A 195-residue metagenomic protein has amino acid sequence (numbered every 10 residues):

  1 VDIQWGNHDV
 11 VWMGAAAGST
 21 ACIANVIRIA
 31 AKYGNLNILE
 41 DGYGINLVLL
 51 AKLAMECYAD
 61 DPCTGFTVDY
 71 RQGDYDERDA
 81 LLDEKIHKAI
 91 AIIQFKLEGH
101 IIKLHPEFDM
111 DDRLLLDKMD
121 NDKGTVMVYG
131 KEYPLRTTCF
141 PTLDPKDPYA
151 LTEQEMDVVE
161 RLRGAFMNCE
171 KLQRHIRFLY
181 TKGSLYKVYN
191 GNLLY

Functional and structural regions predicted by a protein language model:
V1-Y195: Feature recognizes metal-dependent phosphohydrolase scaffolds
